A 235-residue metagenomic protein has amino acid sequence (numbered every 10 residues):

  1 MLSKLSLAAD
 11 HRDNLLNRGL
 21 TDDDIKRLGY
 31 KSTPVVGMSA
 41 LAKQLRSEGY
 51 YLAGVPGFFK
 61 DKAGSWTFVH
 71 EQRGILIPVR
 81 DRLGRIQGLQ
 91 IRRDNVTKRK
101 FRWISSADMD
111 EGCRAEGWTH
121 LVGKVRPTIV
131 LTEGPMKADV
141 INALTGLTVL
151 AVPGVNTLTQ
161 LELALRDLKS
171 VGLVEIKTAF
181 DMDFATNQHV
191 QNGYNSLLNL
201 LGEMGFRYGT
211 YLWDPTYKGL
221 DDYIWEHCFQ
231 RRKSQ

Functional and structural regions predicted by a protein language model:
M1-S3: Short, aromatic/basic-rich helix-turn unit that serves as a nucleic-acid recognition element
L5, D108-M109, T210: A generic helix-loop boundary/linker signal
L5-I75, D222-Q235: Short, small/acidic-rich helices and loops at N termini and domain boundaries of DNA replication/processing enzymes
N17, D22, R27, I86 (+3 more regions): Generic secondary-structure boundary/loop-capping signal
L28, Q90-R92, T210-L212: Short amphipathic beta-strand/extended segments with alternating polar/hydrophobic composition
M38-V174: Phosphate-handling DNA/RNA-contact segment within nucleic-acid enzymes
F101-R102, R126-I129, P135-Q235: TOPRIM fold recognition
